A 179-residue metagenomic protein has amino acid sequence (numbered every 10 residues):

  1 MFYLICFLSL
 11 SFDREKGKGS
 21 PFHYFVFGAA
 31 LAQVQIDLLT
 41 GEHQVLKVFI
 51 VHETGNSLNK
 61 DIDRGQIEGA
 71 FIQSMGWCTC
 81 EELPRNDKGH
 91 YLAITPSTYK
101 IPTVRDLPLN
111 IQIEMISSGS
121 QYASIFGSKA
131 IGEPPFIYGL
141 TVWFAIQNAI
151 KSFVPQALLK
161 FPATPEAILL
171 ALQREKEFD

Functional and structural regions predicted by a protein language model:
M1-D179: C-terminal catalytic domains of large/alpha subunits in multi-subunit enzymes
